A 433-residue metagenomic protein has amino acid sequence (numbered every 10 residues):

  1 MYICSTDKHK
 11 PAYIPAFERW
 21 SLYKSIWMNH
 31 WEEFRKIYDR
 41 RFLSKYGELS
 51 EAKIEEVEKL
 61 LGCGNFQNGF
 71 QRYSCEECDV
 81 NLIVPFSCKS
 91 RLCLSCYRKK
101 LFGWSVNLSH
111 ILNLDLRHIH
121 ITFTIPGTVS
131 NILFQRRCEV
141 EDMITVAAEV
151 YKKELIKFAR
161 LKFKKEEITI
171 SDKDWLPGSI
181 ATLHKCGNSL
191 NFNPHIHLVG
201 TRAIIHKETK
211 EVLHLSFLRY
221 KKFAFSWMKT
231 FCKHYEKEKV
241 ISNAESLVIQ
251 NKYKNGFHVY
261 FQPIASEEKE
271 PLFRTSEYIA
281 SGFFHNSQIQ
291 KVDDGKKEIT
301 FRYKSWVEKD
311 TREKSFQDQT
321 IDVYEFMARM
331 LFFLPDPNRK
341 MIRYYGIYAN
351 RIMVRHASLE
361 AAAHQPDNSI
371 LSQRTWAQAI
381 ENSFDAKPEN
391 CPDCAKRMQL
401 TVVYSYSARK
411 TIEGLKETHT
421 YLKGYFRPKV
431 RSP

Functional and structural regions predicted by a protein language model:
M1-P433: Beta->alpha loop/short-helix hinge microenvironment recognizer with preference for catalytic Tyr/His contexts
